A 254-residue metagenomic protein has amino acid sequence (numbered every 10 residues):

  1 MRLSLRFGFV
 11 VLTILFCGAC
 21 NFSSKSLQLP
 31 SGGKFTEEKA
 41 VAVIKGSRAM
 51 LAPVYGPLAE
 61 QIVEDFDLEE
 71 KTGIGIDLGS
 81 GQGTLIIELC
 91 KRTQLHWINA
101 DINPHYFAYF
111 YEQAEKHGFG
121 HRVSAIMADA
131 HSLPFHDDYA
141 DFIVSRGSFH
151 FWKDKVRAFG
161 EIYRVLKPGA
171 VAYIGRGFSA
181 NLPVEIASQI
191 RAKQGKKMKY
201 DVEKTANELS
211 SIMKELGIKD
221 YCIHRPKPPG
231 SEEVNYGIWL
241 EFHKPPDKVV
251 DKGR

Functional and structural regions predicted by a protein language model:
C20-A42: N-terminal, positively charged/glycine-rich alpha-helical extensions of SAM-dependent methyltransferases
A52-T72: Conserved alpha-helix/loop element of class I SAM-dependent methyltransferases that forms part of the SAM/SAH-binding
I74-L78, Q82-S132: Class I SAM-dependent methyltransferase SAM/SAH-binding core
H131-F142: A short acidic, Gly/Pro-enriched loop at the edge of an enzyme's catalytic core that lines a small-molecule cofactor
F142-D154: A short SAM/SAH-binding and catalytic strip from SAM-dependent methyltransferases
V156-P168: A short glycine-rich, Lys/Arg-flanked "PGG" loop and its adjoining helix->strand segment in the class I
Y173-K197: Conserved class I S-adenosyl-L-methionine
Y200-G217: Short alpha-helix
